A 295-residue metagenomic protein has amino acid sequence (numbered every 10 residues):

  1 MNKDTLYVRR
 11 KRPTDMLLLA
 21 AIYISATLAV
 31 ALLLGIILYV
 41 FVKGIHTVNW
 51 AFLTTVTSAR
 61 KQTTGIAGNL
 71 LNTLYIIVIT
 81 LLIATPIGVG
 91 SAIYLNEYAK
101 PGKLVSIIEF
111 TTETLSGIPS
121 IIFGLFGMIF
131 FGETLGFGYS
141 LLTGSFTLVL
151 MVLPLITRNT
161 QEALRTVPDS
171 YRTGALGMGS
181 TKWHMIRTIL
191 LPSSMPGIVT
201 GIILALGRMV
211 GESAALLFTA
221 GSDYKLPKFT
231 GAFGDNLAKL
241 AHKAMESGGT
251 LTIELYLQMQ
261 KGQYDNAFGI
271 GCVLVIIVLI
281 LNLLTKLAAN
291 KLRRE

Functional and structural regions predicted by a protein language model:
M1-A26, T285-E295: Transmembrane alpha-helical segments of polytopic membrane transport and secretion proteins
D4-A21, V40-T80, P101, L251 (+1 more regions): Periplasmic/extracellular loop-to-transmembrane helix junction in inner-membrane transport proteins
R60, T64, L216-L274: Interhelical loop and adjacent transmembrane-helix boundary motif in polytopic membrane transport permeases
L71, Y75-I83, I87, S91 (+4 more regions): Hydrophobic alpha-helical transmembrane segments of multipass integral membrane proteins, especially permease/channel
T80-T112, T285-K291: Transmembrane-helix boundary motif in ABC transporter permease subunits
E113-M151: Generic hydrophobic transmembrane alpha-helix motif, especially the helices
P119, M178-G179, P192: Glycine/proline-centered hinge or cleavage motifs at structural transition points of membrane proteins
K182-A220: Transmembrane alpha-helices
